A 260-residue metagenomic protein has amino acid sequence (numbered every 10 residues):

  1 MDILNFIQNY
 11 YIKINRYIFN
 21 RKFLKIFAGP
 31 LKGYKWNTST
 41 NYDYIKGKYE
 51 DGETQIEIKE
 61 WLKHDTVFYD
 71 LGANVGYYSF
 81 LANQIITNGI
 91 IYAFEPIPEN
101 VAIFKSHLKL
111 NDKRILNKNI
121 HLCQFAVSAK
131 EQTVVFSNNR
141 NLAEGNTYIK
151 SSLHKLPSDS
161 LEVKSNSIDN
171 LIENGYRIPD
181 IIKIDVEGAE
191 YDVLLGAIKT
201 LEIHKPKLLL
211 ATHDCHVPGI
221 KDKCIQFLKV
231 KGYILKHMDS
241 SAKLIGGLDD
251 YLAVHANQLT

Functional and structural regions predicted by a protein language model:
M1-L116, I172-Y176, S240-S241, G246-T260: S-adenosyl-L-methionine
K48-G52, D159-N166, G188: Conserved phosphate-coordination/catalytic loops
Y69, Y92, C123, K164 (+1 more regions): Conserved Rossmann-like nucleotide-binding pocket used by diverse enzymes that bind dinucleotide cofactors
A73-V75, P98, V127-A129, V186-G188 (+1 more regions): Short, glycine/acidic-enriched loop or turn micro-motifs at the edges of active sites
Y77-F80, A102, Q132, Y191-L195: Short N-terminal helix/helix-N-cap motif within the alpha/beta-hydrolase-1
G89-A93, N170-T260: Conserved acidic-Pro-Pro-aromatic motif
E99, S158-V163, L210-G219: Acceptor-substrate binding/catalytic loop of class I
K105-N166: S-adenosyl-L-methionine
